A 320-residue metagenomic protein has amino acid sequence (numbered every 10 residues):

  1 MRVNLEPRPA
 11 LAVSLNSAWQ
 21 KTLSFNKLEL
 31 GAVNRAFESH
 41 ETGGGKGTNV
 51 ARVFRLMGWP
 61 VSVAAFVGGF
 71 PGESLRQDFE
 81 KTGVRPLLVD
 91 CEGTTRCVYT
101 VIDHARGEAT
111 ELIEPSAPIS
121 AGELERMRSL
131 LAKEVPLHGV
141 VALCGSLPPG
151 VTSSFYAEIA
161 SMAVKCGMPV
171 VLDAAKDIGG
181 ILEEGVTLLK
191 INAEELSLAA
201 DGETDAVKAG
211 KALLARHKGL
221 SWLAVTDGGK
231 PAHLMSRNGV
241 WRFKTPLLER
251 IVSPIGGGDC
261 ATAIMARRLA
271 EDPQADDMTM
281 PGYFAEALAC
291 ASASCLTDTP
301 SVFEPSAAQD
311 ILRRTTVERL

Functional and structural regions predicted by a protein language model:
M1-G31: Positively charged, low-complexity intrinsically disordered leader regions
R35-T42, R242-G256: Short pre-catalytic strand/loop immediately N-terminal to key active-site residues, enriched for Gly-Thr
R35-T95, R314: Substrate-binding N-lobe of the ribokinase-like
R52, Y99-V101, P231-M235: Short beta-strand scaffold segments in enzyme catalytic cores
T100-L137: Conserved phosphate-binding/catalytic loop of the ribokinase/pfkB sugar-kinase fold
L137-G150: Short acidic, glycine-rich surface-loop motifs adjacent to enzyme active sites
S154-R242, R250: Conserved phosphate/ATP/ADP-binding segment of small-molecule kinases
G219-V225, G229, P246-T316: Conserved post-catalytic alpha-helical subdomain immediately downstream of the catalytic base and nucleotide-binding
